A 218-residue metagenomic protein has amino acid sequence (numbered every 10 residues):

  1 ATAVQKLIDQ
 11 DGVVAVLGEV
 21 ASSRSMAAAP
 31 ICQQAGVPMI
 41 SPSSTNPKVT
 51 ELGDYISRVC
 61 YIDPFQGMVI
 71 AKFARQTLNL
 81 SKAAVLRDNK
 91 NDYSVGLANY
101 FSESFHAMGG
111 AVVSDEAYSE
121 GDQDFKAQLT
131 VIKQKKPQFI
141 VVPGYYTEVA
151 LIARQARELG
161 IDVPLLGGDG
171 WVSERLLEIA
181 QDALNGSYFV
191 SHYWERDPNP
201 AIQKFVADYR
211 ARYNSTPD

Functional and structural regions predicted by a protein language model:
A1-T50, Y118-F125, Y146-A150: Beta-alpha junction/loop-to-helix N-cap segments that form part of ligand/metal-binding clefts
Q10-A15, Q34-M39, L52-Y55, L78-A83 (+5 more regions): Loop/turn elements at helix/coil->beta-strand transitions in domains of secreted/extracellular proteins
V14-A15, D54-C60, R87-K90, T130 (+2 more regions): Second-shell loop/turn segments in exported
G18-A21, P42-T45, C60-I62, L86-K90 (+4 more regions): Active-site-proximal beta-strand/loop segments in catalytic clefts of secreted hydrolases
R24-M26, G67, S94, V149-L151 (+1 more regions): Short, well-ordered alpha-helical microsegments
A35-Q76, W194-R196: Extracellular glycoside hydrolase catalytic/binding regions
I56-E120, F139: An alpha-beta-alpha
A153-D218: Extracellular/periplasmic periplasmic-binding protein-like sensory domains
